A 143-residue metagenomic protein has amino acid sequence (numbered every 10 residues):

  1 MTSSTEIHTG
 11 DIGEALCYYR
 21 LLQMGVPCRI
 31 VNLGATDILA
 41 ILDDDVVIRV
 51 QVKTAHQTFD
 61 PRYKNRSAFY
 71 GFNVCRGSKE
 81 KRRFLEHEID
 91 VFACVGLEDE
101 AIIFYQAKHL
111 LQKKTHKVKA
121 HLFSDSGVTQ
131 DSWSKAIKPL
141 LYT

Functional and structural regions predicted by a protein language model:
M1-G34, A40-T143: Mixed-charge (Asp/Glu-Lys/Arg
